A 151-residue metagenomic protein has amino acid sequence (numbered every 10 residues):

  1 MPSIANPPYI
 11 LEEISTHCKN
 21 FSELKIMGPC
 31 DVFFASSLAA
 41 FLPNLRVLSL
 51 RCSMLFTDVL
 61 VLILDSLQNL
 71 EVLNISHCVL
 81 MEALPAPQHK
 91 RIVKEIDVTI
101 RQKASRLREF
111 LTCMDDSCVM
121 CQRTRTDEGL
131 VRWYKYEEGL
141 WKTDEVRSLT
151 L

Functional and structural regions predicted by a protein language model:
M1-P2: LRR N-terminal entry segment and analogous cap-like coil->beta motifs
N6, C30, L55, R91-I92 (+1 more regions): Soluble or luminal CAZymes and related metallo-dependent hydrolases
I10-E13, H17-K25, F41-S49, S66-L151: C-terminal capping region of solenoid repeat domains
L11, A35-S36, L60: Generic hydrophobic/aromatic pocket-lining and core-packing "Φ" positions
G28-L38: A mid-sequence, solvent-exposed acidic-amphipathic segment
